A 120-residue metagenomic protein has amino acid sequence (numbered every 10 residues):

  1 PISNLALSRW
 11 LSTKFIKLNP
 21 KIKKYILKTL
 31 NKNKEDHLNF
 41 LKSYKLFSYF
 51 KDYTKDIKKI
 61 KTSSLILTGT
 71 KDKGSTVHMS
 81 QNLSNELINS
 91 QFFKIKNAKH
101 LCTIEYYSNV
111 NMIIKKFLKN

Functional and structural regions predicted by a protein language model:
P1-I57: Conserved alpha/beta-hydrolase catalytic His-Asp/Glu region
A6, Y44, L83, V110 (+2 more regions): Hydrophobic "lid"/C-terminal helical patch of Rossmann-like NAD(P)-dependent dehydrogenase/epimerase domains
P20-Y25, M79-L83, Y107-V110: Short, glycine/charged-enriched secondary-structure capping and boundary segments
F50-T54, V77, Y107: Structural motif corresponding to alpha-helix initiation and N-cap regions
I60, I66-T68: Short beta-strand/loop motif that positions the catalytic acidic residue of the alpha/beta-hydrolase fold
T62, T76-N85: Short alpha-helix in the alpha/beta-hydrolase fold that links the catalytic acid
T70-S75: Acidic catalytic loop of the alpha/beta-hydrolase fold
S90-N120: Catalytic active-site module of serine/aspartate enzymes centered on a nucleophile-bearing elbow/loop
